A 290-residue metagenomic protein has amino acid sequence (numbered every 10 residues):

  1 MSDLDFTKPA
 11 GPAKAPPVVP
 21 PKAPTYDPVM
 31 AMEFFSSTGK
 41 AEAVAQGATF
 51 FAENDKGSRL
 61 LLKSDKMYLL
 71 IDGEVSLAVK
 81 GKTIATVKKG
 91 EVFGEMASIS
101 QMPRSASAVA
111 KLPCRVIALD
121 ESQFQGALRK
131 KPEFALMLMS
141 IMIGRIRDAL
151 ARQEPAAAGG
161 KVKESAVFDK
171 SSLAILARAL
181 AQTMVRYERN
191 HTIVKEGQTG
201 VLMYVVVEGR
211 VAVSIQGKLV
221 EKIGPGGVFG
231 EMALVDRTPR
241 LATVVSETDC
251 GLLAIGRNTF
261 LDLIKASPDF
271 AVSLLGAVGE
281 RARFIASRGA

Functional and structural regions predicted by a protein language model:
M1-A290: Cytosolic regulatory regions built on CNB/CRP/Popeye-like sensor folds
